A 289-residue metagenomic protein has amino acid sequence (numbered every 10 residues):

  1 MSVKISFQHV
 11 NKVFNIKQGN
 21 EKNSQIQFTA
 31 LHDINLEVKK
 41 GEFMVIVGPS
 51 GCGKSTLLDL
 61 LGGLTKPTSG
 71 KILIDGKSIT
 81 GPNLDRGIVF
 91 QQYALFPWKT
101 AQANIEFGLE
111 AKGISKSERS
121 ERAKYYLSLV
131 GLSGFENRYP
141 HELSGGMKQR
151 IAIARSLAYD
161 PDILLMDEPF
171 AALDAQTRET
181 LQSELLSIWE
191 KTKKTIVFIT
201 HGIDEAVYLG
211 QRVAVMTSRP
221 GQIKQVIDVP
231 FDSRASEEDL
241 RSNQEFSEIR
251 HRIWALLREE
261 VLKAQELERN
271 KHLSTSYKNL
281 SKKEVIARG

Functional and structural regions predicted by a protein language model:
V47-P49: The feature captures the beta-strand-to-loop junction immediately N-terminal to the Walker
G62: Helix-to-loop junction immediately C-terminal to a conserved catalytic motif
G70-P82: Conserved ABC transporter NBD signature motif
K99-F107: Short coil-to-helix segment of the ABC ATPase nucleotide-binding domain corresponding to the Q-loop/switch region
E110, S117-F135, S187: Conserved ABC ATPase "signature" region
R138-H141, Y159: Conserved signature/switch motifs of ABC ATPase nucleotide-binding domains
L164-D167: Catalytic Walker B motif of ABC-type/P-loop ATPase nucleotide-binding domains
